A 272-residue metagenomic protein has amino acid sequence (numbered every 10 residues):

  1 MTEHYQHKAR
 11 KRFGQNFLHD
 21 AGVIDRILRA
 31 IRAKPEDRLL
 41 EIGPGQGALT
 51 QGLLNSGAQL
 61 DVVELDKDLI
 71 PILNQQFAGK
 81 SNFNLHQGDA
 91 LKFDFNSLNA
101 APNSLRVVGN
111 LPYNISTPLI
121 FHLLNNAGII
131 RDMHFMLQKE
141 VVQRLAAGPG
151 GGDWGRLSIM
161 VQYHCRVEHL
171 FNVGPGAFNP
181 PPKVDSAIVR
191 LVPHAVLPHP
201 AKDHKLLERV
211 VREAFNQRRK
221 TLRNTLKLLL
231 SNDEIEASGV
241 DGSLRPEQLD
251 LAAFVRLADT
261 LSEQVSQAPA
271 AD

Functional and structural regions predicted by a protein language model:
M1-E213, R256, T260, A268-D272: Catalytic cores of RNA-modifying enzymes
P193, V211-D272: C-terminal lobe and adjacent flexible extensions of AdoMet/dcAdoMet transferase-like proteins
